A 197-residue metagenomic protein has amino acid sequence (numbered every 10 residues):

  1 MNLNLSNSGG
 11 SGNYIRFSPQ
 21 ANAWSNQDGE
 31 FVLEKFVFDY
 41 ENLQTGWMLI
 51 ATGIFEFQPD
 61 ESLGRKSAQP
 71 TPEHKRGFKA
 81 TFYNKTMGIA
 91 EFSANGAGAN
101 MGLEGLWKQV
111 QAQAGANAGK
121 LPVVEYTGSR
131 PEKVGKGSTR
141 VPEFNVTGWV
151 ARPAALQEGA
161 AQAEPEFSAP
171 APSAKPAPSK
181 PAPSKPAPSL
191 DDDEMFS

Functional and structural regions predicted by a protein language model:
M1-I89, G135-T139, G148-E158: OB-fold ssDNA-binding interfaces and closely related basic DNA-contact patches used across DNA replication/repair
L43-Q44, M48, N95-G96, G119: Short, charge-rich amphipathic segments
K75-Q111: Short acidic, glycine/tyrosine-flanked loop/strand segments centered on an H-E-D-like triad
F78, K120, V124, R140-P142: Generic beta-strand structural signal
L106-E125: Short nucleic-acid-contacting surface segments enriched for D/E, G, S/T with interspersed K/R
G115, T127-V150: Short, charged beta-turn/beta-strand-edge "cap" motif at the junction between a beta-strand and an adjacent loop
E158-S197: Interfaces that engage single-stranded nucleic acids at replication/repair/recombination sites
